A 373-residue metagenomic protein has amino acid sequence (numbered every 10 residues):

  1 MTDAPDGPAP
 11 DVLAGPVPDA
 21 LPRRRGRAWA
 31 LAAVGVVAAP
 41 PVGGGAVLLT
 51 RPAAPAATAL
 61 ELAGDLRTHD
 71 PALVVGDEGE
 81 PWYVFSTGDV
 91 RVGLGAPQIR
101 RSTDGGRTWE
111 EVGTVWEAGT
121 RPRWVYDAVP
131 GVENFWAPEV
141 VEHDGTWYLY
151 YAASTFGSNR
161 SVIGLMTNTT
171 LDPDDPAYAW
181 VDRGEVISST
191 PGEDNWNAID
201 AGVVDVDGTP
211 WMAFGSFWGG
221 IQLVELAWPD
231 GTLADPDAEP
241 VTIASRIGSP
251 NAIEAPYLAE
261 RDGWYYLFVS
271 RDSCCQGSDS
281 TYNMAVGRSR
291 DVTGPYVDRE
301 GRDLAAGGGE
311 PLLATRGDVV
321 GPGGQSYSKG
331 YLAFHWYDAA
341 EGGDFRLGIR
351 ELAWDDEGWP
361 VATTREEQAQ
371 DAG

Functional and structural regions predicted by a protein language model:
M1-W29: Terminal targeting segments of Actinobacterial cell-envelope proteins
P8-P10, A33-V37, D262-G263: N-terminal trafficking/processing presequences and adjacent post-cleavage segments of proteins routed to secretion
P16, P22, A54-G373: Carbohydrate-active catalytic/glycan-binding domains of CAZyme proteins, especially the secreted or lumenal ectodomains
L21-R25, A38, L49: Intrinsically disordered, low-complexity sequence elements enriched in Ser/Thr/Gly/Pro
R27-A38, G43: Sec-dependent N-terminal signal peptides
A39-A59: C-terminal region of N-terminal signal peptides and the immediate post-cleavage residues of exported proteins
